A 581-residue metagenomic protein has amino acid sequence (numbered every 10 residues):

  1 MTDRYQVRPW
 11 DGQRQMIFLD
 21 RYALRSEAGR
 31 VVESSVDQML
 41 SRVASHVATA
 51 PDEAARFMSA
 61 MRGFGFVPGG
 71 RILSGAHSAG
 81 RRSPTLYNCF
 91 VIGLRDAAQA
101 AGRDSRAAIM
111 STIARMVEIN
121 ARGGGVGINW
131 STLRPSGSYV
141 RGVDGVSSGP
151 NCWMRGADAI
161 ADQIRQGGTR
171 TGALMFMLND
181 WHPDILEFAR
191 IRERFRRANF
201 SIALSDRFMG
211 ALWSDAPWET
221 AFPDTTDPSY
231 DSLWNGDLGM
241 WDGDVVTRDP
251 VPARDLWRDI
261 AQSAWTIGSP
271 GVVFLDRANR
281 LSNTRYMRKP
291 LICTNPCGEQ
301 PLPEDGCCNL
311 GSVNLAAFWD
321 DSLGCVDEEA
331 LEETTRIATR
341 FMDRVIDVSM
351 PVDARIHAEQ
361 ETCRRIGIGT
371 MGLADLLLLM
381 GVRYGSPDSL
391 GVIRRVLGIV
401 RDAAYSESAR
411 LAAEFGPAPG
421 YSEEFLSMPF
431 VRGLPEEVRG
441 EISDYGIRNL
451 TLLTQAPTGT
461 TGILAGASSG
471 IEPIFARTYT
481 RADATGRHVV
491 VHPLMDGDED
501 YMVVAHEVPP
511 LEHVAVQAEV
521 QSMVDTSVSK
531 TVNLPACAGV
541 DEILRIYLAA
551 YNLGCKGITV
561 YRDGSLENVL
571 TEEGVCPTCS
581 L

Functional and structural regions predicted by a protein language model:
M1-L86, V91, D224, D231-L233 (+6 more regions): Acidic/polar, glycine-rich intrinsically disordered N-terminal extensions of enzymes
D3-R8, Y87-V326, P351-R355, A404 (+1 more regions): Active-site cavity-forming subdomains of large catalytic enzyme subunits
P9, V31-S34, H77-R82, V91-A107 (+13 more regions): Alpha-helix capping and helix-loop boundary segments enriched in small/acidic/polar residues
G12, I292, G298-P301, M342 (+4 more regions): Catalytic alpha/beta core of large soluble enzyme barrels
Q13-F18, M61-A79, D180, T339-V348 (+1 more regions): Core structural elements
D52-F57, V126-I128, G168-M175, F274 (+5 more regions): Flexible, glycine/charged-enriched surface loops at secondary-structure junctions
P223-T225, T334-H357, V382-T458, I546: Internal maturation/activation junctions in enzymes
D305-I368, L378, S527: Long, charged, mostly alpha-helical binding arms that flank functional sites
